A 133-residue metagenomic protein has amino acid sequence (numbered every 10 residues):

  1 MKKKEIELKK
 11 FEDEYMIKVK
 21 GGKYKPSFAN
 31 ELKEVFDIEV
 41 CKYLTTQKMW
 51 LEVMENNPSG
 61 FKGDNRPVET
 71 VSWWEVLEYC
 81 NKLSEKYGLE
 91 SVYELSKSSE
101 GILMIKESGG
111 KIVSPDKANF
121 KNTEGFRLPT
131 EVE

Functional and structural regions predicted by a protein language model:
M1-V132: Extended beta-strand/loop cores of jelly-roll/beta-sandwich
